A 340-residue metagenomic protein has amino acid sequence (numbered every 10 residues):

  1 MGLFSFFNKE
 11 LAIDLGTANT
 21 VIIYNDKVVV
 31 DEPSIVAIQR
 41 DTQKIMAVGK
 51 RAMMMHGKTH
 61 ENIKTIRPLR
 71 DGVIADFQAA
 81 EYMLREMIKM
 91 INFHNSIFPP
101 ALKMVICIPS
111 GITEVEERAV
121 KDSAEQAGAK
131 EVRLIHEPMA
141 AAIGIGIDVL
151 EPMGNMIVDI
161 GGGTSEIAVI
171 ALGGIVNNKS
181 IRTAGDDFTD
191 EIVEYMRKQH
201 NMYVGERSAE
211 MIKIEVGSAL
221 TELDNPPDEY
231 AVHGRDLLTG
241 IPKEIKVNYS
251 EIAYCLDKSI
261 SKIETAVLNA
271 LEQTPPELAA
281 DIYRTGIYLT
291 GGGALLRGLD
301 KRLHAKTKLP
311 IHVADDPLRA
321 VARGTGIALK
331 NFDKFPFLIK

Functional and structural regions predicted by a protein language model:
M1-I160, A168-I287, A294-K340: Nucleotide/phosphate-binding catalytic cleft detector across ATP-hydrolyzing and phosphate-transferring enzymes
